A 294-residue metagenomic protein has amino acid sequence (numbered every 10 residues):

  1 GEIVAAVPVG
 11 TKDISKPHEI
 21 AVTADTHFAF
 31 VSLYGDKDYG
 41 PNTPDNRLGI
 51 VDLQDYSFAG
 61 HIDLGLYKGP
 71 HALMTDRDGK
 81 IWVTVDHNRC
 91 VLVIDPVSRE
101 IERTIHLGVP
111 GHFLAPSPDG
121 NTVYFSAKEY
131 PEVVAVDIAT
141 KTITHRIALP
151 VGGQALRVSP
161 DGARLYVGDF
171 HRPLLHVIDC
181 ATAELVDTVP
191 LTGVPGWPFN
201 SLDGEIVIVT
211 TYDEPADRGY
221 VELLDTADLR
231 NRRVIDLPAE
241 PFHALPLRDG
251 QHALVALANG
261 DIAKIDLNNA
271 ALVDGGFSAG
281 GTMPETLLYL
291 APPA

Functional and structural regions predicted by a protein language model:
G1-A294: Predominantly soluble domains enriched in secretory-pathway, periplasmic, or organellar proteins
